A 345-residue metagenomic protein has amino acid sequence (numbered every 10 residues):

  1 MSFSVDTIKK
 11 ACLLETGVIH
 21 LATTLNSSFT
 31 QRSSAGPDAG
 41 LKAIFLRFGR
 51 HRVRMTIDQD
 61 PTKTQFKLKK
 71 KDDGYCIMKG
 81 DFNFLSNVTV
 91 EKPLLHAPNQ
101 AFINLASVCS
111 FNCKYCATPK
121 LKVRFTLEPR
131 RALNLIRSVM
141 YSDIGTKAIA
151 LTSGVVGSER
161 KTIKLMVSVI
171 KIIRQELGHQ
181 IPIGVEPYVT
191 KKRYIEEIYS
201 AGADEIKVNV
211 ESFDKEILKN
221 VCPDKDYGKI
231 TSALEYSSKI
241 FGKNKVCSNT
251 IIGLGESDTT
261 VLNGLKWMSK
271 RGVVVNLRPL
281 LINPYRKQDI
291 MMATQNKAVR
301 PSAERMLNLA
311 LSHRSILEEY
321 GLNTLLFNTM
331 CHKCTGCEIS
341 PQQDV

Functional and structural regions predicted by a protein language model:
M1-N99: Flexible, acidic/Gly-rich N-terminal and inter-domain linker regions that tether and position cofactor-handling modules
F29-D38, F82-P119, R137-A150: N-terminal pre-triad scaffold of radical SAM enzymes
D60, P187-K191, L254-E256: Short beta->alpha connector loops
C116, K120-V123, E338-D344: Cys/His-rich zinc-coordinating "finger/knuckle" motifs
A117-N134, Y141-Y194, I198, A203-A233 (+2 more regions): Core AdoMet radical
I198-S200, R300, L307-A310: Alpha-helical oligomerization segments
E205, V210, G228-D289, R305-L325: Conserved C-terminal portion of the radical SAM core fold that forms the substrate/S-adenosylmethionine-binding
E216-C222, I252-E256, V274-A303, L325-Q342: Flexible glycine/acidic-rich beta-alpha junction loops that bind and position SAM and/or redox cofactors in anaerobic
